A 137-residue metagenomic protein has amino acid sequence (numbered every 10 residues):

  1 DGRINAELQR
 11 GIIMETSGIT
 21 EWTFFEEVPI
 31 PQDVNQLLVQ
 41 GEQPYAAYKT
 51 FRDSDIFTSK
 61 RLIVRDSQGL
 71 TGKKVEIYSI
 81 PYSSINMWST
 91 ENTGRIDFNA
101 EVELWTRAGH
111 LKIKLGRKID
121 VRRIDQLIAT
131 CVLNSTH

Functional and structural regions predicted by a protein language model:
D1-I13: Short, Lys/Arg-enriched N-terminal segments with co-localized hydrophobic residues within the first ~10-30 amino acids
E7-Q9, E91-R95, V132-H137: Short secondary-structure transition/capping segments
R10-D55, K118, R123, N134-H137: Anionic N-terminal interaction surfaces
V39, M87-T90, A129-L133: Short, intrinsically disordered, mixed-charge
Q43-S54, T58-E101, W105: Phosphoinositide-binding peripheral membrane targeting modules
R107-R123: Canonical phosphoinositide-binding patch of PH/PH-like domains
I124-I128: C-terminal output/interaction extensions
